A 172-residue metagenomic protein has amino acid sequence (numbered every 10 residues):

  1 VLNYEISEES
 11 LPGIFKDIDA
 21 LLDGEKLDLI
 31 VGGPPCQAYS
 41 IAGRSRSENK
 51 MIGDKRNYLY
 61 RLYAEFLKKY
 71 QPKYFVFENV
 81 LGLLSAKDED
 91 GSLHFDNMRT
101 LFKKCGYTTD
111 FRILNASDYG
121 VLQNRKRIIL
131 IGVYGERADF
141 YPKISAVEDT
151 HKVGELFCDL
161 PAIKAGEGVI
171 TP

Functional and structural regions predicted by a protein language model:
V1-L21: S-adenosyl-L-methionine
A20-G24, Y39-P172: Class I S-adenosyl-L-methionine
L29-V31: N-terminal Rossmann-like NAD(P) cofactor-binding module of classical short-chain dehydrogenase/reductase
P35: Short glycine-/small-residue-rich Rossmann-like dinucleotide-binding loops
